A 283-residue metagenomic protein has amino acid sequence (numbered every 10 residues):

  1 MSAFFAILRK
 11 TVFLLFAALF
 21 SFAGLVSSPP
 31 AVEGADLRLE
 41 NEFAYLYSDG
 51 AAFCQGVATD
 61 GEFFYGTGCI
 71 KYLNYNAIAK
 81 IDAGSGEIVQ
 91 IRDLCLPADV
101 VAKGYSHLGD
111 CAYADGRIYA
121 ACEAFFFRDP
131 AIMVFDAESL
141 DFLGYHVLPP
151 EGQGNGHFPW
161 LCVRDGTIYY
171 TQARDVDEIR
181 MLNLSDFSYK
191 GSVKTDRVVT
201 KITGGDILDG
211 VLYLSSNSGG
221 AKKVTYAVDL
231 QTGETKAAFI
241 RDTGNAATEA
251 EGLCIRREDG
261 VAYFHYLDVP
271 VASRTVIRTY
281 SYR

Functional and structural regions predicted by a protein language model:
P30-A51: A short helix->beta-strand "capping" segment at the edge of beta-propeller domains
D36, G66-C95: Beta-propeller domains
Y45-G50, D93-C95, V100-K103, H146-G154 (+2 more regions): Surface loop/turn motifs at the tips and blade-to-blade linkers of beta-strand repeat domains
Y45-N76, H107-G109: Beta-strand-rich domains and repeat architectures in extracellular enzymes and scaffolds, especially beta-propellers
A51-A58, V101-D110, G152-V163, V198-D206 (+1 more regions): Repeated scaffold domains used in trafficking and secretory/extracellular systems, primarily beta-propellers
G61-E62, D115-G116, D165-T167, D209-V211 (+1 more regions): Short coil/turn segments that connect the beta-strands within blades of beta-propeller domains
L73-A79, F127-V134, V176-M181, G220-A227 (+1 more regions): Structural motif
G86-D115, Y119-A120: Blade-loop segments of beta-propeller domains
